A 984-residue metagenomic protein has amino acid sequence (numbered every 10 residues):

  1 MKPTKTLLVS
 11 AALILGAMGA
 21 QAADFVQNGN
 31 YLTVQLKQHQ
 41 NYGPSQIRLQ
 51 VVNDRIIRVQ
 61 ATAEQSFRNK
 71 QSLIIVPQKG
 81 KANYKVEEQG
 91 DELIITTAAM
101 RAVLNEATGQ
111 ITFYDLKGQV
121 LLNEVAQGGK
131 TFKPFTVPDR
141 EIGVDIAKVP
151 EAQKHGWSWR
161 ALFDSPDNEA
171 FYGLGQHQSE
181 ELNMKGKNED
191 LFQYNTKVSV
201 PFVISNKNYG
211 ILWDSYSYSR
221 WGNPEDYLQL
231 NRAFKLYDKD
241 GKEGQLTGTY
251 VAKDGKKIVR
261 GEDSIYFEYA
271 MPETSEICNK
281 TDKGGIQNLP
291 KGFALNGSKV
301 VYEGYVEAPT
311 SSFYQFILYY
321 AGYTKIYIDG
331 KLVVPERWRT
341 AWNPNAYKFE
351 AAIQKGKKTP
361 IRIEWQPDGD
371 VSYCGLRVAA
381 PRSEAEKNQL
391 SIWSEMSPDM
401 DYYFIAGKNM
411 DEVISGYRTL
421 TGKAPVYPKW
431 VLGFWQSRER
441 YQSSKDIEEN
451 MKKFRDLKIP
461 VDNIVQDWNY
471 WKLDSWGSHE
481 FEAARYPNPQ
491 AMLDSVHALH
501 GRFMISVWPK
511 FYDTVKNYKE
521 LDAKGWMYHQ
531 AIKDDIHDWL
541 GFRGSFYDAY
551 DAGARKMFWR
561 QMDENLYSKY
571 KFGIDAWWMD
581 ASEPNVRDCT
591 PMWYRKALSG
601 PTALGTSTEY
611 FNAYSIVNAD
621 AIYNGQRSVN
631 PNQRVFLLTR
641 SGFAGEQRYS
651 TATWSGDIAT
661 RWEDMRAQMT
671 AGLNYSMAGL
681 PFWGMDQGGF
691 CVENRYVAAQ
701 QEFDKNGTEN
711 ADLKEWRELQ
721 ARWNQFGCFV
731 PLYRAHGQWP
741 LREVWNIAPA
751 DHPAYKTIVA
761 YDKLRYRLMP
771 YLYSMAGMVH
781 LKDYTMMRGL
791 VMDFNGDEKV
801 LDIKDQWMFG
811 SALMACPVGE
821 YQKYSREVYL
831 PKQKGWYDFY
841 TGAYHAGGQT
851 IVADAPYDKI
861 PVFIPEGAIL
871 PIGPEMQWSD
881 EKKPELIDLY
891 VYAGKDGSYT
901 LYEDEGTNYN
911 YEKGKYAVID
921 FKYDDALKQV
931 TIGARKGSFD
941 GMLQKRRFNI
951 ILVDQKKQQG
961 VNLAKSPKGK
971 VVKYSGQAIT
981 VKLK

Functional and structural regions predicted by a protein language model:
F25, G29, Q46-L93, K133: A low-complexity, Ser/Thr/Gly/Pro-enriched, surface-exposed linker/loop concept that marks segments flanking
E64, N123, P134, Y347-F349 (+3 more regions): Aromatic- and carboxylate-enriched substrate-binding clefts and catalytic-loop regions of carbohydrate-active enzymes
N69-K85, N288, I328-F349, H529-Q530 (+3 more regions): Solvent-exposed beta-strand/loop surfaces of large extracellular or lumenal domains
E88-G241, Y314-L318, Y323, Y327-D329 (+7 more regions): Catalytic and substrate-binding clefts that recognize carbohydrates or anionic sugar/phosphate headgroups
R232-T310, D399-V426, P753: Extended carbohydrate-recognition surfaces in non-catalytic/accessory domains of CAZymes and lectin-like proteins
G292-V306, P344-F349, K915-F921: Short beta-strands within extracellular/lumenal beta-sheet-rich domains
E307-Q315, L927: Extended extracellular/luminal ectodomain segments enriched in beta-structured repeat modules
Y623-V635, G642-W654, Y675-M685, F690-Q929 (+1 more regions): Catalytic core of carbohydrate-active enzymes
